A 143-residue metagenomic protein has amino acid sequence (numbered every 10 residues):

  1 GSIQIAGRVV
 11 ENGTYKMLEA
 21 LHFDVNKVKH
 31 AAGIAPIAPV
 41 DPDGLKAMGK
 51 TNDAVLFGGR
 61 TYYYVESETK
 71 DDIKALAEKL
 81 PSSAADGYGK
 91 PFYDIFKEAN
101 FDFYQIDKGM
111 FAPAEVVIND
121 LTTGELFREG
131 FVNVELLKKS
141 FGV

Functional and structural regions predicted by a protein language model:
G1-V143: Anaerobic metallocofactor- and corrinoid-dependent redox/one-carbon enzyme cores, especially those from methanogenesis
